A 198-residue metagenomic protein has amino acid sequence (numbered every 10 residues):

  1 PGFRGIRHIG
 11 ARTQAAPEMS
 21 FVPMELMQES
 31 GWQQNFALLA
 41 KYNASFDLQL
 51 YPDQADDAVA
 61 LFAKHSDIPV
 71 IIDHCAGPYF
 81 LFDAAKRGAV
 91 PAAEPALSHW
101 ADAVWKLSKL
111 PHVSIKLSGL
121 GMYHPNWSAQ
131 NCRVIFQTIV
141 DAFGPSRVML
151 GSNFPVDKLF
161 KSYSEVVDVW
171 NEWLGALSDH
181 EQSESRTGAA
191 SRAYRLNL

Functional and structural regions predicted by a protein language model:
I6, L39, H74, I115 (+3 more regions): Divalent metal-coordination and catalytic microenvironments
H8-M27: Glycine-rich phosphate-binding "P-loop"
A11, G77, V156: Short, glycine/acidic-enriched loop or turn micro-motifs at the edges of active sites
V22-M149: Catalytic pocket-lining loop regions of alpha/beta-barrel enzymes, especially the amidohydrolase/enolase/GH5 lineages
L120-M122, F154-D157: Short Gly/Pro-enriched loop/turn and capping motifs at secondary-structure junctions
Q137-T138, A142-M149, K158-L198: Mid-to-C-terminal alpha-helical segments outside catalytic/metal-binding sites
